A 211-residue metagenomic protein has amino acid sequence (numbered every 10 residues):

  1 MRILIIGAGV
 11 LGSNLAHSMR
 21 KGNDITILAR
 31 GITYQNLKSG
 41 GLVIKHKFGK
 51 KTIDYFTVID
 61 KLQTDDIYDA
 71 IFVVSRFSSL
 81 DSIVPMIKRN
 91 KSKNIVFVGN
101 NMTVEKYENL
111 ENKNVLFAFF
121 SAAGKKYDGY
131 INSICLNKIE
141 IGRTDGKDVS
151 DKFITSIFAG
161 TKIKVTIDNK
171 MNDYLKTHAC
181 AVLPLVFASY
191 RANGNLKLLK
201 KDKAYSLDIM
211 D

Functional and structural regions predicted by a protein language model:
M1-I53: NAD(P)+-binding Rossmann beta1-loop-alpha1 motif at the extreme N-terminus of oxidoreductases
M1-R2, N94, K164: Residues that mark the start of a beta-strand
N23-D24, A159-G160, L207-D211: NAD(P)-dependent Rossmann-like dehydrogenase/reductase catalytic/cofactor-binding core
L28-R30, K45-K47, I59-K61, A118 (+1 more regions): Conserved beta-strand termini and adjacent loop/short-helix elements that scaffold enzyme active sites in alpha/beta
K50-N132: Rossmann-like NAD(P)(H) cofactor-binding subdomain of soluble oxidoreductases
V96, E140-D145, L199-D202: Short histidine-centered catalytic/ligand-binding loop motif
N101-H178, L183-P184: Rossmann-fold dinucleotide-binding core
N172-D211: Active-site-proximal catalytic alpha-helix in oxidoreductases
